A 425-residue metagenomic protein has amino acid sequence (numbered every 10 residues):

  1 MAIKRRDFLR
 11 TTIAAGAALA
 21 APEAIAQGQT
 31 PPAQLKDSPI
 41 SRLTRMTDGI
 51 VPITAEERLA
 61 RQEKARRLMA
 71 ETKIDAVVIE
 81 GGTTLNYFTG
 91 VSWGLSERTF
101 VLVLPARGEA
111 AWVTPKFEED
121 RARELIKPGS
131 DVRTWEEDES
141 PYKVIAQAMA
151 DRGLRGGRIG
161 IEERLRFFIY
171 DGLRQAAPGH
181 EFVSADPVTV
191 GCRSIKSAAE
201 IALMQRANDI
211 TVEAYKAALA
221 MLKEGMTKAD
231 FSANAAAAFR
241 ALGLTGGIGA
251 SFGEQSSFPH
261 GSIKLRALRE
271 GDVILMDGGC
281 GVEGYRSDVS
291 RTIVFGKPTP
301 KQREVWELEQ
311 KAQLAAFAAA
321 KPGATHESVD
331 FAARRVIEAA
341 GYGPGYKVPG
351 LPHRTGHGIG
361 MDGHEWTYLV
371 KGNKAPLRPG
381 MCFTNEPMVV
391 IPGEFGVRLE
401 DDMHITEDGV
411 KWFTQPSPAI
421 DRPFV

Functional and structural regions predicted by a protein language model:
M1-V425: Active-site neighborhoods and metal-handling regions in enzymes and metal-associated proteins
